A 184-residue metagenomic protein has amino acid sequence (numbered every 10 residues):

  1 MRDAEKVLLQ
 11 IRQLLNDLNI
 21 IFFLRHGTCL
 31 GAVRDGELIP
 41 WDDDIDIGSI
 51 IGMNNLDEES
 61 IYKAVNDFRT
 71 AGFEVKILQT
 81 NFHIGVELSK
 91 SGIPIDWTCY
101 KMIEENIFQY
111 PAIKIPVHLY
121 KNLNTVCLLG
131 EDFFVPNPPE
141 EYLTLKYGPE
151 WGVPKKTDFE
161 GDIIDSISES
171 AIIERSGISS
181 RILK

Functional and structural regions predicted by a protein language model:
M1-N16, A64-F134, E141-Y142, T157-I182: Conserved catalytic core of two-metal-ion nucleotidyltransferases
R12-I45, I51-N54: Active-site nucleotide-donor binding segment shared across nucleotidyl transfer reactions
V33-E37, D42, N124, D132 (+1 more regions): Solvent-exposed, flexible loop/coil residues
I51-M53, K101, N137: Non-catalytic surface loops within mature trypsin-like serine protease
N54-K63: Short, conserved charged micro-motifs
Y147-W151: Glycine-rich, aromatic-lined ligand/substrate-binding cores of catalytic and carbohydrate-binding domains
